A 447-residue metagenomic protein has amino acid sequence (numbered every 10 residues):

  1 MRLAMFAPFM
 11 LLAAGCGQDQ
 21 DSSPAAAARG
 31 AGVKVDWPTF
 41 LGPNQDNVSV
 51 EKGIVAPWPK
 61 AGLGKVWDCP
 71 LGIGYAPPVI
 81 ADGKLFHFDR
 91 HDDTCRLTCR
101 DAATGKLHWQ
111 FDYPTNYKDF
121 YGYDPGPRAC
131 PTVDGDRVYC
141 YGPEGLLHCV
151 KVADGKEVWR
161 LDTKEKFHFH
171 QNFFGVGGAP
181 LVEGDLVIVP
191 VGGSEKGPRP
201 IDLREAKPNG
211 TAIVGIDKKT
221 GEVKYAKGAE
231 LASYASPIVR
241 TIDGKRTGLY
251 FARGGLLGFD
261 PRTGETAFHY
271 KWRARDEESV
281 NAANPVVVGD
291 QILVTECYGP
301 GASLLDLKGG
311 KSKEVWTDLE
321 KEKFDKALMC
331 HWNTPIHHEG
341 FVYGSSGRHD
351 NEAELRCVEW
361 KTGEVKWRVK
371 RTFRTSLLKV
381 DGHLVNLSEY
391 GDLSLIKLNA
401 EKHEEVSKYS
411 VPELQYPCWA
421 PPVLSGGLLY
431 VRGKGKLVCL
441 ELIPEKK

Functional and structural regions predicted by a protein language model:
A4-A13: Bacterial N-terminal signal peptides
C16-K447: Noncatalytic, solvent-exposed loop/strand surfaces of beta-propeller-type extracellular/periplasmic domains
